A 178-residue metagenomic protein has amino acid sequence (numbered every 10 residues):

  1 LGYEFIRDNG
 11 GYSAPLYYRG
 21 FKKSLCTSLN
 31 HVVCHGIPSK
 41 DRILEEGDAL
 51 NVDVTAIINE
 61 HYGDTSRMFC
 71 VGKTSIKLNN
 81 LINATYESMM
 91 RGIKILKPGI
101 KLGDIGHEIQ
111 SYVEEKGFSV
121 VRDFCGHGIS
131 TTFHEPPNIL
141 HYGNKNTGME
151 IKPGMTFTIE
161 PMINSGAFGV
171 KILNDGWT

Functional and structural regions predicted by a protein language model:
L1-T178: Active-site neighborhoods and metal-handling regions in enzymes and metal-associated proteins
